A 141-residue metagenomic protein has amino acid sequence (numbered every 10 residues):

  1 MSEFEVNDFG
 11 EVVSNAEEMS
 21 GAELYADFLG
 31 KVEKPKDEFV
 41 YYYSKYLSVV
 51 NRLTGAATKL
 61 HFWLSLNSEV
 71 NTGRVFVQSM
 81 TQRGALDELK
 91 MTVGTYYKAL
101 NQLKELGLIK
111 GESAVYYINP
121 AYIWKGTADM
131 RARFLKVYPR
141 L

Functional and structural regions predicted by a protein language model:
M1-V77: Short recognition helix of helix-turn-helix/winged-helix DNA-binding domains
E23, F39-Y41, G94, A114-V115 (+2 more regions): Intrinsically disordered, low-complexity segments enriched in small/polar residues
G30-P35, L47-V49, Q82, D87-M91 (+1 more regions): N-terminal start-of-chain detector that recognizes signal peptides and the immediate post-cleavage beginning
N51, N67-W124: Winged helix-turn-helix DNA-binding recognition segment
T54-G55, L86, K104, M130-F134: Acidic/histidine-enriched, beta-strand-rich ligand/metal-binding domains
W124-L141: Short, amphipathic alpha-helical interaction segments positioned at domain boundaries
